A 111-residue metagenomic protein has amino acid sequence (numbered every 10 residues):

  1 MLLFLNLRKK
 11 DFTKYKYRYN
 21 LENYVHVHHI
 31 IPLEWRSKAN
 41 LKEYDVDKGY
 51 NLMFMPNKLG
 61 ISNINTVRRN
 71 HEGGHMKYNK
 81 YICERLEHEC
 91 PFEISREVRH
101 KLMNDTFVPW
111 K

Functional and structural regions predicted by a protein language model:
M1-N70, P109: Betabetaalpha-Me/HNH-type nuclease active-site subdomain
F54-K111: Catalytic cores of phosphodiester-bond-cleaving enzymes
